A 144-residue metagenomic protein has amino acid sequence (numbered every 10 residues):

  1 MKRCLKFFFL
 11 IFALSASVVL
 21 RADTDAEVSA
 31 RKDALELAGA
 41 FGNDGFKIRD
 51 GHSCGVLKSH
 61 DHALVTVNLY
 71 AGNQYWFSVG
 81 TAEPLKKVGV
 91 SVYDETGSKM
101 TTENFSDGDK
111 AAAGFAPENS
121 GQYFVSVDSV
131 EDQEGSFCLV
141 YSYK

Functional and structural regions predicted by a protein language model:
M1-F9: Bacterial N-terminal signal peptides that target proteins for export
F8-A16: Bacterial N-terminal signal peptides
S17-R21: Hydrophobic alpha-helical segments of integral membrane proteins
A22-F46: Predominantly extracellular/luminal regions of secreted and cell-surface proteins, especially disulfide-bonded
D23-D25, H52-S136, S142-K144: Acidic, Ser/Thr/Pro-rich low-complexity intrinsically disordered segments
F41-L57: Glycine-rich phosphate-binding "P-loop"
